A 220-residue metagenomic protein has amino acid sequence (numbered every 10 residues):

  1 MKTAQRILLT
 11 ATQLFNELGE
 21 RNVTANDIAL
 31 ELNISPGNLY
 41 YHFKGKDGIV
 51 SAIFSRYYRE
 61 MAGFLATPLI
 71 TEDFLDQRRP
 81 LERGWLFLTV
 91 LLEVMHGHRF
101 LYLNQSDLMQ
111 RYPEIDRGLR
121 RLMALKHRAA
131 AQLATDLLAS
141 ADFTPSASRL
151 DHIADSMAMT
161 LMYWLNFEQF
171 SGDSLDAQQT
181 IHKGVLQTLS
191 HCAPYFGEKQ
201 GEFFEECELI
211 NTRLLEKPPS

Functional and structural regions predicted by a protein language model:
T3-A11, I28, I53-Y57, M61 (+2 more regions): Generic hydrophobic, amphipathic alpha-helix propensity
R6, L14-A52: Helix-turn-helix
A52, T67-G97: Hydrophobic alpha-helical connector segments
I53, Y57, M61, G84-F87 (+5 more regions): Hydrophobic/aromatic residues within well-ordered alpha-helical segments
P68-D76, Y102-M109, L137, A141 (+1 more regions): Secondary-structure edge/capping motif, primarily at the C-terminal ends of alpha-helices and the immediately following
M95-R117, Q132-A134: Amphipathic alpha-helical segments used for helix-helix packing
E114-S140, D151-N166, K183-P194: Amphipathic alpha-helical packing segments from all-alpha helical-bundle domains
F170-S220: C-terminal peripheral helix-coil segments that are non-catalytic and often amphipathic
